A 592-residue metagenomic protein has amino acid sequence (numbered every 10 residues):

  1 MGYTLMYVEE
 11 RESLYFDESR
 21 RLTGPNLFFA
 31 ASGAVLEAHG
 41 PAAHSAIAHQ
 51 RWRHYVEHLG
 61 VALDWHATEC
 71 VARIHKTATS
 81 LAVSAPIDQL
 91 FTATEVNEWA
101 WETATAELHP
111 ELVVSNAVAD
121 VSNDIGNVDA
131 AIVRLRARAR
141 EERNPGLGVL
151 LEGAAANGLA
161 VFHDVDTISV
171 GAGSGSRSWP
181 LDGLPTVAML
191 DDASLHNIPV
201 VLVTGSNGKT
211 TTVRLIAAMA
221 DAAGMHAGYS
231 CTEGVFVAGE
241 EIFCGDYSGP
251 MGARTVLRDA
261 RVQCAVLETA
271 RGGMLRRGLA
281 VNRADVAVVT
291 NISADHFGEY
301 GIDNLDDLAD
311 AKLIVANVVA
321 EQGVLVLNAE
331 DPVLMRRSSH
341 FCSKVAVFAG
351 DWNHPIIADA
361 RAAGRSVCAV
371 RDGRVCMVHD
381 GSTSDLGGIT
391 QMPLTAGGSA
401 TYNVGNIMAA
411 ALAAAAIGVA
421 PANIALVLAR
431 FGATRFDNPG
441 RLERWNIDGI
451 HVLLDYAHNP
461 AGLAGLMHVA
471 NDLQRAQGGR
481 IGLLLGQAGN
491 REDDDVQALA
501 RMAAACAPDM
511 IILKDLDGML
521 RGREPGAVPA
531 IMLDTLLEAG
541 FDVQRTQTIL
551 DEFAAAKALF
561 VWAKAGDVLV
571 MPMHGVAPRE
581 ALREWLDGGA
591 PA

Functional and structural regions predicted by a protein language model:
M1-T79, A400, L412-A422, L426-A592: ATP-dependent carboxylate-amine ligase
A85-I198: Conserved N-proximal alpha/beta basic substrate-recognition cap immediately N-terminal to, or forming the N-lobe
A154, V203, S230, E268 (+7 more regions): Residue-level signal for inorganic ion chemistry
T167-A172, E233-V237, G373-S382: Short polybasic amphipathic segments
M189-G234: Walker A (P-loop) phosphate-binding motif
H196-V200, Y229-A238, V286-F297, T390 (+2 more regions): Gly-rich Lys/Arg/Thr-decorated short loops/hinges at beta-loop-alpha junctions or inter-strand turns that position
G239-F341, V345-V347, W352-I356, Q391: Flexible active-site lid/hinge loop adjacent to a nucleotide/diphosphate and Mg2+-phosphate binding pocket
I302-A309, L313, C342-A464: Adenine nucleotide phosphate-binding catalytic loops in nucleotide-utilizing enzymes
